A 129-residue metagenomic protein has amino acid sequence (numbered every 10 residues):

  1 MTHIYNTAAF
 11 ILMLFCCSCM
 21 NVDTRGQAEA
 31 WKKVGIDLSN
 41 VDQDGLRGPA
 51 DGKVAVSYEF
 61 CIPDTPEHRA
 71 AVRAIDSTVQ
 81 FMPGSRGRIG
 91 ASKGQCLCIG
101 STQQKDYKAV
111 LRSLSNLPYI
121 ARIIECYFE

Functional and structural regions predicted by a protein language model:
M1-A8: Bacterial N-terminal signal peptides that target proteins for export
F15-S18: C-terminal motif of bacterial Sec signal peptides marking the signal peptidase cleavage site
M20-T78: N-terminal secretory signal peptides
K53-A55, A91-G94, L117-P118: Extracytoplasmic
T65, T102-K108: Helix N-cap motif at beta-to-alpha junctions
R86-S101: Surface-exposed aromatic
S113-I124: Short acidic amphipathic segments
